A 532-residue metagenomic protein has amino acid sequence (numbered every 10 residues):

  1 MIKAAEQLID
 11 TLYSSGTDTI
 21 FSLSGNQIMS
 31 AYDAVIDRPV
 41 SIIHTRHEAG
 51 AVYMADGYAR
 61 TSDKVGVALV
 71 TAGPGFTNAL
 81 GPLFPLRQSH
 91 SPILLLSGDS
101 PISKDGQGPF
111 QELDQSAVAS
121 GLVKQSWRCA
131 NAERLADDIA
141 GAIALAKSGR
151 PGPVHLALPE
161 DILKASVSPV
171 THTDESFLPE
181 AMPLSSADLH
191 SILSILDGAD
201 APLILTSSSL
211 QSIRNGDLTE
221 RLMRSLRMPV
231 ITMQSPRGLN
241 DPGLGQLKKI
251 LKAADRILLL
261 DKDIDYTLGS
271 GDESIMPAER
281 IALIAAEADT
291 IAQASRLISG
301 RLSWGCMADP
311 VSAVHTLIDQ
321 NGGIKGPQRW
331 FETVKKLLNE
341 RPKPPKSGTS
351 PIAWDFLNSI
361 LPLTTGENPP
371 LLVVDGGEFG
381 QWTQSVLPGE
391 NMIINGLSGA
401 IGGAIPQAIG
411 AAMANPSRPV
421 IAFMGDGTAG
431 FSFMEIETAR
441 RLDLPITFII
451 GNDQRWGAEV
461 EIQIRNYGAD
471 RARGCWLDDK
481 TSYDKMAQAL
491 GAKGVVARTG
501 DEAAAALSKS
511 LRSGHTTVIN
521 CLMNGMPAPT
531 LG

Functional and structural regions predicted by a protein language model:
M1-N321, P445-F448, N466: N-terminal alpha/beta PP-like core and its mobile active-site loop of ThDP/TPP-dependent enzymes
A5-I9, Y13-S15, L23-I36, T333-S417: Active-site diphosphate/adenylate-binding microenvironment
D56, A117, E220, S359 (+3 more regions): Active-site phosphate/pyrophosphate- and oxyanion-stabilizing loops and adjacent acidic/basic residues in soluble
A59, A146, M223, P362-T365 (+3 more regions): N-terminal cationic-hydrophobic initiation segments that often serve targeting/anchoring roles
L83-P85, I143-A144, L363-T364, I436-D443 (+1 more regions): Short amphipathic alpha-helices and their capping/turn segments at secondary-structure boundaries
K104-D105, F110-Q111, Q381-G532: Thiamine diphosphate
E133, P169-T171, A278, A282-G376 (+2 more regions): Phosphate/pyrophosphate-binding active-site segments
A157-D161, S207-S209, D375-F379, C521-N524: Short, well-ordered beta-to-alpha junction loops that form the rim of enzyme active sites and present histidine/acidic
